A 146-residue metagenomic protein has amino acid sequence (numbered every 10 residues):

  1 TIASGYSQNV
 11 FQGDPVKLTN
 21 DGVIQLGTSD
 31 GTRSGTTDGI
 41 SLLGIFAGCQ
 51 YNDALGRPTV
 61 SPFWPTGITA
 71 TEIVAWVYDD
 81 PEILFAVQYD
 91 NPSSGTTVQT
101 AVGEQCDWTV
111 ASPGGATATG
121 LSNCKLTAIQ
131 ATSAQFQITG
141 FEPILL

Functional and structural regions predicted by a protein language model:
T1-L146: Surface-exposed, low-hydrophobicity beta-strand/loop segments enriched in small/polar/acidic residues
